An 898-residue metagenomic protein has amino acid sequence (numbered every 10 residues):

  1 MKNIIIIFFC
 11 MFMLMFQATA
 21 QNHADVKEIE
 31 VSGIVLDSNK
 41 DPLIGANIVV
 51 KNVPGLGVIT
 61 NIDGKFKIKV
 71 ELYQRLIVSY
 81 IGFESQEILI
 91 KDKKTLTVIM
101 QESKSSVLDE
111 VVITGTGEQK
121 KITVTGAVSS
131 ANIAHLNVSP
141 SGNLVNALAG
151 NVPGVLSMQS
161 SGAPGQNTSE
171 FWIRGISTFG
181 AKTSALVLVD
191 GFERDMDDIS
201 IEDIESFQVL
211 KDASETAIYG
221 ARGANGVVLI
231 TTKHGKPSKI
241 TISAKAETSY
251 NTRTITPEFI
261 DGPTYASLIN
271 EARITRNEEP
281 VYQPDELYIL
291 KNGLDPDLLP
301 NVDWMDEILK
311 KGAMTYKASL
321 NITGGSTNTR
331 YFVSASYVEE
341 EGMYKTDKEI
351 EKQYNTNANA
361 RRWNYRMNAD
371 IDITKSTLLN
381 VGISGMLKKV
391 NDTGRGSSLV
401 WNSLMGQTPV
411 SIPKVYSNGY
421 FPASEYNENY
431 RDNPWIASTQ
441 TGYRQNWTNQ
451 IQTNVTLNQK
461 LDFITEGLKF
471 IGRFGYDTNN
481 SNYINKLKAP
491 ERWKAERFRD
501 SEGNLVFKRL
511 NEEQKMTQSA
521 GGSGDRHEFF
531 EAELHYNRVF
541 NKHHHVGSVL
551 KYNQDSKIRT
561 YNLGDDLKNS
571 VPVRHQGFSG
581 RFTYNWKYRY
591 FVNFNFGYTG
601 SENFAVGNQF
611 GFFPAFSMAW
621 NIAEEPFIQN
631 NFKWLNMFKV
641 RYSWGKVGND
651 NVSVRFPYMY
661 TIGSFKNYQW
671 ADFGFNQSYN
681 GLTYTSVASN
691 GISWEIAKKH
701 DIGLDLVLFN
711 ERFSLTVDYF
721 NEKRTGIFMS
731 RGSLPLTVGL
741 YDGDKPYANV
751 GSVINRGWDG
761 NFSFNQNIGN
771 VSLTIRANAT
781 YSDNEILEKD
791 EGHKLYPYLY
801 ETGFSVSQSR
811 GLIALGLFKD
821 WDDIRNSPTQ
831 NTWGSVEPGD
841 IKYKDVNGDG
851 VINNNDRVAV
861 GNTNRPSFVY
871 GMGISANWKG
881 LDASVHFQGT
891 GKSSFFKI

Functional and structural regions predicted by a protein language model:
M1-E30, E71, E84: Cleavable N-terminal targeting peptides that direct proteins into the secretory/outer-membrane pathway or into
A20-K27, G117-L186, F192-M196, S214-T448 (+8 more regions): Membrane-proximal, glycine/serine-rich, low-complexity loop/turn segments characteristic of large bacterial
N22-D41, A46-K51, R75-E84, K91-N137 (+1 more regions): Short, acidic, small-residue-rich periplasmic hinge/interaction motif at the N-terminus of Gram-negative outer-membrane
I29, V35-S38, I62, E193 (+1 more regions): Short solvent-exposed capping/turn motifs at the termini of beta-strands
P54-K65: Short, acidic Ser/Thr/Gly-rich low-complexity loop/linker segments typical of extracellular and cell-surface proteins
G64-F66, K94-L96, N690, P746-A748: Short strand-edge motifs at loop-to-beta-strand transitions and within beta-strands of extracellular beta-rich domains
L136, S184, Y316, N368-T377 (+8 more regions): Extracellular/periplasmic, surface-exposed regions of secreted and cell-surface proteins
D849: Acidic carboxylate motifs that coordinate Ca2+ or other divalent cations, activating on Asp/Glu
